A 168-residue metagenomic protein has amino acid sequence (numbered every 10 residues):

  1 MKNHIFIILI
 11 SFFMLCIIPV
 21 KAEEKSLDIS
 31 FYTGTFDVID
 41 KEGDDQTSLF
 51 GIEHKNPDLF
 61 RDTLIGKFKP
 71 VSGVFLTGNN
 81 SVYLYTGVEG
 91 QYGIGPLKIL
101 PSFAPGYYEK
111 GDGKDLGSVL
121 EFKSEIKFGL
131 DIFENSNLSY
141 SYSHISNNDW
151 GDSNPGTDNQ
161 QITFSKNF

Functional and structural regions predicted by a protein language model:
I7-C16: Bacterial N-terminal signal peptides
K21-S26, P57-F68, G93-I99, N135: Short loop/turn motifs that connect adjacent beta-strands in outer-membrane beta-barrel proteins
A22-D58: Outer-membrane beta-barrel initiation region
D28-D37, I65-T77, L100-E109, S141-S146: Transmembrane beta-strand segments that form the barrel wall of outer-membrane beta-barrel proteins
V38-S48, V74-Y85, G113-V119, D149-T157: Solvent-exposed loop/turn segments connecting transmembrane beta-strands in outer-membrane beta-barrel proteins
S48-I52, L130, P155-F168: Outer-membrane beta-barrel "beta-signal"
H54-N56, G90-Y92, L130, H144 (+1 more regions): Residue-level signature of outer-membrane beta-barrel architecture
N79-F103: Helix-adjacent hinge/juxtasegments
